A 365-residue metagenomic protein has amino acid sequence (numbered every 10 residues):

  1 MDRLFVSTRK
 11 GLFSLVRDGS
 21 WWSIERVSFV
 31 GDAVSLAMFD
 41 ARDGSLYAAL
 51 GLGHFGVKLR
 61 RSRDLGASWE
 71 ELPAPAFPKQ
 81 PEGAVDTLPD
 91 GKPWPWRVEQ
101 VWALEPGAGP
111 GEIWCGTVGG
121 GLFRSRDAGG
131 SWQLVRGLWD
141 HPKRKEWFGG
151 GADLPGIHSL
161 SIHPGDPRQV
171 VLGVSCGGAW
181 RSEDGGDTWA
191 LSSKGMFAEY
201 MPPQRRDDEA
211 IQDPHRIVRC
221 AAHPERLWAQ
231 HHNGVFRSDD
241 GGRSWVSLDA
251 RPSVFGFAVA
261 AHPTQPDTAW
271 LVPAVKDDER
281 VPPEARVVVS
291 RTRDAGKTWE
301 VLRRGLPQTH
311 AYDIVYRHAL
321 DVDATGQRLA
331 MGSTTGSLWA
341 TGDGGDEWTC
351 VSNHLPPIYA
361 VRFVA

Functional and structural regions predicted by a protein language model:
M1-A365: Extracellular glycan-interacting surfaces
